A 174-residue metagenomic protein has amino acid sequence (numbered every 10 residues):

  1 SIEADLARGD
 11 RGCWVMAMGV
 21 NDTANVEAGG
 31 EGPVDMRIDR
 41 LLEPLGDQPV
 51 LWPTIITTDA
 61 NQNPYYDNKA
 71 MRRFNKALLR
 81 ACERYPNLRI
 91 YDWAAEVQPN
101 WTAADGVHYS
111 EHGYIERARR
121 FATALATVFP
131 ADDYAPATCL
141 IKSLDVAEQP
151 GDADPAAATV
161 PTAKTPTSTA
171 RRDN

Functional and structural regions predicted by a protein language model:
I2-T138: Alpha-helical cap/lid subdomain in secreted, periplasmic, or secretory-pathway luminal O-acyl-processing enzymes
E116-N174: Conserved catalytic region of serine esterases and O-acyltransferases that act on ester linkages in lipids
